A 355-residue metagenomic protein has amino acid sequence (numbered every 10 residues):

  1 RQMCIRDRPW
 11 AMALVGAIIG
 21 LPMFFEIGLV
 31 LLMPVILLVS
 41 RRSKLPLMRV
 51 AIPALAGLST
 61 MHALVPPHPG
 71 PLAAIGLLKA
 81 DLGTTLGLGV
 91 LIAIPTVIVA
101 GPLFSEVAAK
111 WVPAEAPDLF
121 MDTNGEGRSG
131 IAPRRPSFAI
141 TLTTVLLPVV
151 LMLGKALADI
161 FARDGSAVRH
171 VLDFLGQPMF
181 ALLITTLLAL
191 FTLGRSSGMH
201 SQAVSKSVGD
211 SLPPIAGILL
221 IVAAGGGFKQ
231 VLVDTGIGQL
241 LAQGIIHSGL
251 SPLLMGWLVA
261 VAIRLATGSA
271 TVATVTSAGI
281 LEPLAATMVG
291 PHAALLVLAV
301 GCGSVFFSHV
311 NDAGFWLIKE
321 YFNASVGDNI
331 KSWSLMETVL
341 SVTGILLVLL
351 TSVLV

Functional and structural regions predicted by a protein language model:
R1-I5: Short, small-residue-biased leader/transition segments that mark boundaries at the very start of proteins
R6-D7, V39-V50, G76-G83, P113-A114 (+4 more regions): Juxtamembrane helix-boundary/capping and inter-helix hinge elements in multi-pass membrane proteins
R6-V35, L219-G225, H247-M288, G301: Hydrophobic alpha-helical transmembrane segments of multi-pass integral membrane proteins, predominantly secondary
D7-G20, S43-A63, D81-I94, K110 (+2 more regions): Alpha-helical transmembrane segments of multi-pass membrane proteins
I27-V39, H68-L78, L103, V107 (+2 more regions): Re-entrant/interfacial helical elements at transmembrane boundaries that shape and gate the permeation pathway
R42-L45, G83-G127, C302-V355: Juxtamembrane and boundary regions of transmembrane helices in multi-pass small-molecule transporters and channels
G87-K206: Long, contiguous bundles of hydrophobic transmembrane helices that form the permeation core of multi-pass
L151-T267: Transmembrane helical segments that form the transport core of multi-pass membrane transport proteins
